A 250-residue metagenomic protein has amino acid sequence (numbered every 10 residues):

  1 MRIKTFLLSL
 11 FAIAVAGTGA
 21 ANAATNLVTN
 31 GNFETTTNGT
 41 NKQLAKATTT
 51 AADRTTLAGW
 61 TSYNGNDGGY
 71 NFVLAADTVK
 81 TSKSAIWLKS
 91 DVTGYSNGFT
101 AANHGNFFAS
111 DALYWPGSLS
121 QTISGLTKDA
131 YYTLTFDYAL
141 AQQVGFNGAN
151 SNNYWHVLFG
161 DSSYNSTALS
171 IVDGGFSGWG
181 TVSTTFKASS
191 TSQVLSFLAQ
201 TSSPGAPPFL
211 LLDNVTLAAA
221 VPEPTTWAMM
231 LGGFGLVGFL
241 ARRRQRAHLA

Functional and structural regions predicted by a protein language model:
M1-L7: Bacterial N-terminal signal peptides that target proteins for export
S9-A16: Bacterial N-terminal signal peptides
T18-A24: Sec/Tat signal peptide C-region and signal peptidase I cleavage site
A24-T127, D137-A141, G145-W155, G174-S183 (+1 more regions): Aromatic (Trp/Tyr/Phe) and Gly/Pro-enriched flexible surface segments
G125-T135, S190-S192: Extended extracellular/luminal ectodomain segments enriched in beta-structured repeat modules
D161-T191: Extracellular carbohydrate recognition and processing domains and analogous Trp-centered ligand-binding platforms
E223-R242: A short, hydrophobic C-terminal helix/tail in secreted or cell-surface proteins
Q245-A250: Short, charged juxtamembrane terminal tails flanking transmembrane helices
